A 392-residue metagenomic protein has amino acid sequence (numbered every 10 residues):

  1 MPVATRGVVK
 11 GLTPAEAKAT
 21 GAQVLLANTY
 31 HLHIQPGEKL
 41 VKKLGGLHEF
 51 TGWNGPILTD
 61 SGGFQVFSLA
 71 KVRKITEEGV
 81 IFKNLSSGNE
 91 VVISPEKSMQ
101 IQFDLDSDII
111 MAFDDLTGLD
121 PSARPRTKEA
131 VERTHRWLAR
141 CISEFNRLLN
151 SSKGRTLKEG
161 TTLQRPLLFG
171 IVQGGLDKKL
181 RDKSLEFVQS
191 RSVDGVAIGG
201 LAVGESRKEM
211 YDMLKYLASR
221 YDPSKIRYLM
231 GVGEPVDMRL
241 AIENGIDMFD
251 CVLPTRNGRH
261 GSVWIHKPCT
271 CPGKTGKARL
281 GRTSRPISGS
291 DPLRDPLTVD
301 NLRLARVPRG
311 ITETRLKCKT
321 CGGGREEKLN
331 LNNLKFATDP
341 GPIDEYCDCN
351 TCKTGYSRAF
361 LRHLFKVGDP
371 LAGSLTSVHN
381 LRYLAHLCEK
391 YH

Functional and structural regions predicted by a protein language model:
M1-L149: Non-catalytic, usually N-terminal nucleic-acid engagement modules in DNA/RNA processing proteins
A4, G11, D114-P121, G310 (+1 more regions): C-terminal extensions of enzymes
G21-Q23, W53-I57, D106-I109, L163-L168 (+3 more regions): Short, well-ordered coil/turn segments that N-cap beta-strands
L25, D60, Q102, G170 (+3 more regions): Conserved, mostly hydrophobic/aromatic
D106, L138, I142-F145, L149 (+5 more regions): Structural signal for hydrophobic packing residues in well-ordered secondary-structure cores of soluble enzyme domains
L119-R124, K128, G195-L201, P370-G373: Glycine- and acidic
E144, L148, L167-C271, R315-I343: Glycine-rich phosphate/ribose-binding loops and adjacent secondary-structure elements that form binding surfaces
N146-R165, T270-G322: Intrinsic disorder/low-complexity segments
